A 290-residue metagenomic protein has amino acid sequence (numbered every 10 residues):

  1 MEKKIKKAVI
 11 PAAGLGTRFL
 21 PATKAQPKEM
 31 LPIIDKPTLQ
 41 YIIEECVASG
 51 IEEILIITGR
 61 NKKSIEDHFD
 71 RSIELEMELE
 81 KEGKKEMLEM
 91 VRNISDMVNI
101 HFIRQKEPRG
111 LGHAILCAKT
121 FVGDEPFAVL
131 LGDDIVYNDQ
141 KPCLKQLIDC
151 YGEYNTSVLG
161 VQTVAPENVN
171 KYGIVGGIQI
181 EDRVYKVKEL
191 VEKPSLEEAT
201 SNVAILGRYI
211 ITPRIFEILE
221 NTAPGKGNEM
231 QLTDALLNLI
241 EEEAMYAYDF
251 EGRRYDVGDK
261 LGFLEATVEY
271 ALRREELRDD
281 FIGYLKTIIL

Functional and structural regions predicted by a protein language model:
M1-I10, R18, P32, K36-P126 (+1 more regions): Conserved N-terminal catalytic core of the sugar/cofactor nucleotidyltransferase
E2-I5, P126, G177, R183-Y185 (+1 more regions): Conserved alpha/beta core of the MobA/IspD/sugar-nucleotide pyrophosphorylase nucleotidyltransferase superfamily
L15, D134: Active-site metal-binding loops of divalent metal-dependent hydrolases
A48, D70, E74, T120-G123 (+6 more regions): Generic secondary-structure signature for well-ordered alpha-helical cores
I103-Q105, C117, G160-V161, Y248-F250: Conserved beta-strand termini and adjacent loop/short-helix elements that scaffold enzyme active sites in alpha/beta
L130-G132: Active-site acidic Asp-centered loop
I135-E217, T222, K226: Conserved core of the sugar-phosphate nucleotidyltransferase
